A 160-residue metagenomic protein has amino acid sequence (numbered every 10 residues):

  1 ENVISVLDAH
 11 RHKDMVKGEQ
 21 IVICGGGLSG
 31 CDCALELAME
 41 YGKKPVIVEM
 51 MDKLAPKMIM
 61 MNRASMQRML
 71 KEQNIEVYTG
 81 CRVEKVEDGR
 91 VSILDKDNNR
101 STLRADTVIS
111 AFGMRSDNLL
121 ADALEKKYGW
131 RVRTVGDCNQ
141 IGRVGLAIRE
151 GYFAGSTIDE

Functional and structural regions predicted by a protein language model:
N2-M58, L94-T107, A111-E160: Rossmann-like dinucleotide/flavin-binding elements
V3, N74-E76, C81, V132: Short, conserved active-site loop motifs that form the nucleotide-linked donor/cofactor pocket
R63-M66, G151-F153: Short, hinge-like loop/turn segments at secondary-structure boundaries
M66-I75: Helical element adjacent to the flavin cofactor pocket in flavoenzyme catalytic cores
E76, E84, S101-L103: Residues that recognize and position ribonucleotide moieties
T79-R90: A conserved short coil-to-beta-strand element within the FAD-binding core of flavoproteins
